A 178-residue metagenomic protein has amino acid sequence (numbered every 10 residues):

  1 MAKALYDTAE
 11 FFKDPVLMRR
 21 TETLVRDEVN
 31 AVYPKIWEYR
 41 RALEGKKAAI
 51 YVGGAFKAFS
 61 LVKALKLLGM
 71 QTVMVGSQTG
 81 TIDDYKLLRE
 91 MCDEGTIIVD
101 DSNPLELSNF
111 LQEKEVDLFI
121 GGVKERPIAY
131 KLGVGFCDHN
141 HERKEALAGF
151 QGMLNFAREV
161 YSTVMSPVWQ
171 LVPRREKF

Functional and structural regions predicted by a protein language model:
M1-F178: An N-terminal assembly and electron-transfer interface module characteristic of large anaerobic redox and radical
